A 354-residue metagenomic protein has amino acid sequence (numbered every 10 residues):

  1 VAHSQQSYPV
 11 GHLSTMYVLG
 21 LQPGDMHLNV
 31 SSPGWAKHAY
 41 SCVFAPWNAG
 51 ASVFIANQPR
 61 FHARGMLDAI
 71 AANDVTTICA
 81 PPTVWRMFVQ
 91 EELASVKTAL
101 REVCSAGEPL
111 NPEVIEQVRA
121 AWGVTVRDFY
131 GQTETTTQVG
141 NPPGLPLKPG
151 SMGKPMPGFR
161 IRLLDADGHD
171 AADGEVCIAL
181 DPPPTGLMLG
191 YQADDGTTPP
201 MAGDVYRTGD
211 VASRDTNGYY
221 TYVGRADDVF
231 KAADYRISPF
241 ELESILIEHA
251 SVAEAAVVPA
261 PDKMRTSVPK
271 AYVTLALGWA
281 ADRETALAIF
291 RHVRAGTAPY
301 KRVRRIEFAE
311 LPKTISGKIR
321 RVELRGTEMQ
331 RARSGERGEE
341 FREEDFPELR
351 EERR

Functional and structural regions predicted by a protein language model:
V1-V10: Conserved AMP-binding A3 loop
P9-N29, P33-T76, E91: Conserved AMP-binding/adenylation subdomain of ANL enzymes
L19, N48, V75-A80, V89-K148 (+3 more regions): Gly/Ser/Thr-rich phosphate-binding loop
I78, P183, G209-K301, P312 (+3 more regions): AMP-binding/adenylate-forming catalytic core of the ANL superfamily
G107, G131, G153, D210 (+1 more regions): Active-site glycine-centered loops adjacent to acidic/histidine catalytic or metal-binding residues that shape
G150-M156, M201-D204: Short Gly/Pro-enriched turn/cap motifs at secondary-structure boundaries
P155, D167-P199, I237, R331-R333: Conserved ATP/PPi-binding loop(s) of AMP-dependent carboxylate-activating enzymes
T327-R354: Acidic/polar alpha-helix N-cap and adjacent early helical turns within long charge-rich amphipathic helices/linkers
